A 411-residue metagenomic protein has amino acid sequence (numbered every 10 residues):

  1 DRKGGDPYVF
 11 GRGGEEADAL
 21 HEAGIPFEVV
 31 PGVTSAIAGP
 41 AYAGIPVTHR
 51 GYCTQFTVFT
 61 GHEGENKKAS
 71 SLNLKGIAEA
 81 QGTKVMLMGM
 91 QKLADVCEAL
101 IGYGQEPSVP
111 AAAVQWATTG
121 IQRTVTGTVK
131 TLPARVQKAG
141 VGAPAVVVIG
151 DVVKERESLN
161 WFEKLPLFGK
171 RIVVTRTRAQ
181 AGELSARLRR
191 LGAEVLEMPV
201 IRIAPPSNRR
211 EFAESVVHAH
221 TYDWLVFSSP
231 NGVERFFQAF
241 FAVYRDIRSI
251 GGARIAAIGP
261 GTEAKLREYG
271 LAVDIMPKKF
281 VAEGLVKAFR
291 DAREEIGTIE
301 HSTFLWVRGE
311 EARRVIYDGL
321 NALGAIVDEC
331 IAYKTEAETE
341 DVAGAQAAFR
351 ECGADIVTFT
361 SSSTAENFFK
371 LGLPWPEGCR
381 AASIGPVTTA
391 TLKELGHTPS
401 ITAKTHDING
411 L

Functional and structural regions predicted by a protein language model:
D1-A41, G82-E98, V109, S302-V327 (+1 more regions): A glycine-rich beta-strand to alpha-helix segment that forms a phosphate/ribose-binding loop at ligand/cofactor sites
G4-A80, V125-T126, I275-F280, A343: Class I SAM-dependent methyltransferase SAM-binding "motif I" and its flanking Rossmann-like core
D18-I25, V47-H49, G102-S108, V243-G251 (+1 more regions): A short alpha->loop->secondary-structure connector
A19-E22, V29, T34, A38 (+9 more regions): Acidic, glycine-enriched active-site microenvironments
I45-T48, L72-G76, L100-Y103, A134-K138 (+1 more regions): A generic local secondary-structure boundary/capping motif
Y52-C53, A80-G82, P107-S108, G142-A143 (+1 more regions): A generic structural signal for well-ordered coil/turn residues at beta-strand boundaries that shape enzyme active-site
E63-A112: Conserved anion/nucleotide-ligand pocket segment
A94, A113, T119-L411: Signature of uroporphyrinogen-III synthase
